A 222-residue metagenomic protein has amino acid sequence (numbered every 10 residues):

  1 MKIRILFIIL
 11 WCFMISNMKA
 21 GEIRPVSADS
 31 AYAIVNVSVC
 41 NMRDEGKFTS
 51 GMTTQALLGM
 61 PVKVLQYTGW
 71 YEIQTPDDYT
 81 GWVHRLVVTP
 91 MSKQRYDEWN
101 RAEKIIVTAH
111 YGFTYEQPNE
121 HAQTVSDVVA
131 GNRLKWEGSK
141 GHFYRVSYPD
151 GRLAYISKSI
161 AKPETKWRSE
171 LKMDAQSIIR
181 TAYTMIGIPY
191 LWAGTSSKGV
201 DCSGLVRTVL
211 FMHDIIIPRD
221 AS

Functional and structural regions predicted by a protein language model:
M1-V26: Bacterial Sec-dependent N-terminal signal peptides
G21-A31, K47, L58-T68, T75-H110 (+5 more regions): Boundary regions of SH3-family modules and the immediately adjacent low-complexity/disordered segments in eukaryotic
S27-Q55: N-terminal targeting signals for Sec/Tat export/insertion, comprising classic cleavable signal peptides
S38-K47, V107-N119, D220-S222: Short, structured beta-strand/loop micro-motifs enriched in basic residues and often containing a Trp
S50-T53, K172-Q176, S196-D201: Soluble non-cytosolic domains of exported or imported proteins
K135-W136, R207: Surface-exposed interaction/gating patches
Y190-G204, T208-S222: Catalytic cysteine-centered active-site loop
